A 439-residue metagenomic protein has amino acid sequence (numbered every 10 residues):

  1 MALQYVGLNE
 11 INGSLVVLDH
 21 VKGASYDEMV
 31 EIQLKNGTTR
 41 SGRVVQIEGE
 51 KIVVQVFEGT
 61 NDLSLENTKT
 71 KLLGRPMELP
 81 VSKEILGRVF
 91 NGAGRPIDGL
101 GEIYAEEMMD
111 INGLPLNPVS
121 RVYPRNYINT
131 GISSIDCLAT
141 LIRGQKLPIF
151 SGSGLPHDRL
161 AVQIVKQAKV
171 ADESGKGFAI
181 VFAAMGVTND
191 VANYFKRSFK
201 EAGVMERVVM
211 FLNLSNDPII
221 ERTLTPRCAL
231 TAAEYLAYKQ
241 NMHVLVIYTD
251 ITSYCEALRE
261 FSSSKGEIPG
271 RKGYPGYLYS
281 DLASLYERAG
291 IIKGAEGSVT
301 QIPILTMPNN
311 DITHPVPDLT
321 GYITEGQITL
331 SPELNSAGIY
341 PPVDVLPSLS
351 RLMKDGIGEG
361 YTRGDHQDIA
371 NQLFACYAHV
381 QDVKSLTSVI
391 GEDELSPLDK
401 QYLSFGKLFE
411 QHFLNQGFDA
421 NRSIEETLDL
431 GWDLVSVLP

Functional and structural regions predicted by a protein language model:
M1-Q4, E10-T130: Acidic-enriched and Gly/Ser
T68-T70, M77, E84, P96-K146 (+4 more regions): P-loop NTPase nucleotide-binding/switch module
L138, E221-L258: Phosphate-binding/switch loop-helix module in NTP-utilizing enzymes
T140-I142, A168-K176, K200-M205, Y235-Q240 (+2 more regions): Conserved catalytic network of the ASCE P-loop NTPase/AAA+ motor domain
K146, G177-I180, E206-V209, K239-L245 (+1 more regions): Loop/turn-to-beta-strand initiation segments
S151-G152: The Walker A (P-loop) glycine that initiates the GxxxxGKT/S ATP-binding motif of P-loop NTPases
L155-E206: Conserved P-loop
S253, E260-P439: Conserved catalytic/coupling modules of large nucleotide/cofactor-utilizing molecular machines
